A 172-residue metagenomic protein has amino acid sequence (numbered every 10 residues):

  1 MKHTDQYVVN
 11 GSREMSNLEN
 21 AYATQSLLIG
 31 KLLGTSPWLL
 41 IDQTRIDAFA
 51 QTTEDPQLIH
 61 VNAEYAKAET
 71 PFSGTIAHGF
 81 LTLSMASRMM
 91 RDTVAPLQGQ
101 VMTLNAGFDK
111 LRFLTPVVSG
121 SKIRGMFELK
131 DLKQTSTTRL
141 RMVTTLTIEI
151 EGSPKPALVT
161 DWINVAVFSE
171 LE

Functional and structural regions predicted by a protein language model:
H3-L28, P116-E172: HotDog/MaoC-like acyl-thioester-processing domains
Y7, S12-A77: Catalytic strand-loop segment that frames the active site of acyl-thioester-processing enzymes
T35, S84, G125-F127: A generic structural signal for residues embedded in beta-strands
D47-A50, L83-S87: Predominant activation on well-ordered alpha-helical scaffold segments within soluble catalytic domains
T70-G74, S87-M126: Hydrophobic beta-strand-centered segment that forms part of the acyl-chain substrate-binding groove
